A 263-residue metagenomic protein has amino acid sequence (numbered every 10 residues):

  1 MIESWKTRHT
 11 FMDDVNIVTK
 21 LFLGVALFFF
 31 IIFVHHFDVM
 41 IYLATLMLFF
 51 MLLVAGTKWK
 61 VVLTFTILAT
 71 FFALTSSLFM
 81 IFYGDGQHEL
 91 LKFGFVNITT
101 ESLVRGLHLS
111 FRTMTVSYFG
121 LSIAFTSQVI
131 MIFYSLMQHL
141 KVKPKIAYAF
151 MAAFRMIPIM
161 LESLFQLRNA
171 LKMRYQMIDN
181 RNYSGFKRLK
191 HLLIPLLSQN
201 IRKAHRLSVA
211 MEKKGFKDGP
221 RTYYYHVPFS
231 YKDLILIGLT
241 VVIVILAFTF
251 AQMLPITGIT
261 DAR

Functional and structural regions predicted by a protein language model:
M1-F37, T45-F50, E162-R263: Transmembrane alpha-helix interface motif
H9, D13, G56-V61, F93 (+4 more regions): Membrane-helix interfacial "entry" motifs
T19, V39, K143-A147: Membrane-interface starts of transmembrane alpha-helices
K20-L21, K58-T70, D233-G238: Alpha-helical transmembrane segments and their helix-start/interface "positive-inside/aromatic belt" motifs in integral
H36-A44, V61-T64: Short, aromatic-rich membrane-interface segments at the entry and exit of alpha-helical transmembrane domains
L43-F50, M131-S135: Hydrophobic transmembrane alpha-helix segments characteristic of membrane transport and insertion machinery
M47-G56, F71-T75: Alpha-helical transmembrane segments and their membrane-interface exit regions
T66-N182: Juxtamembrane/interface alpha-helical elements of multi-pass membrane proteins
